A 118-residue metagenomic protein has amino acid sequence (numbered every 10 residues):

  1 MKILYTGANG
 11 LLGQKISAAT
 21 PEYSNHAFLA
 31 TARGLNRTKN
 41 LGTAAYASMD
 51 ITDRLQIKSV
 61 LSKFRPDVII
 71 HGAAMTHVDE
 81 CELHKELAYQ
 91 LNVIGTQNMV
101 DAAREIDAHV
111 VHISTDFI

Functional and structural regions predicted by a protein language model:
M1-Y23: N-terminal Rossmann NAD(P)H-binding glycine-rich loop of SDR-like oxidoreductase domains
K2, A27-F28, H109: Residues at the starts of beta-strands that form the adenosine-phosphate
T6, T31, I69-A73, V110-T115: SDR active-site strand-loop-helix element
S24, F64, E105-I106: Helix C-cap/helix->beta junction micro-motif
S24-T38: Conserved glycine-rich Rossmann-like NAD(P)H-binding loop of the short-chain dehydrogenase/reductase
L41-R54: Rossmann-fold cofactor-recognition segment
I51-L91: NAD(P)H-binding glycine-rich loop region in Rossmannoid oxidoreductase-like domains and their noncatalytic homologs
L83-V111: NAD(P)-cofactor binding segment of oxidoreductase domains
